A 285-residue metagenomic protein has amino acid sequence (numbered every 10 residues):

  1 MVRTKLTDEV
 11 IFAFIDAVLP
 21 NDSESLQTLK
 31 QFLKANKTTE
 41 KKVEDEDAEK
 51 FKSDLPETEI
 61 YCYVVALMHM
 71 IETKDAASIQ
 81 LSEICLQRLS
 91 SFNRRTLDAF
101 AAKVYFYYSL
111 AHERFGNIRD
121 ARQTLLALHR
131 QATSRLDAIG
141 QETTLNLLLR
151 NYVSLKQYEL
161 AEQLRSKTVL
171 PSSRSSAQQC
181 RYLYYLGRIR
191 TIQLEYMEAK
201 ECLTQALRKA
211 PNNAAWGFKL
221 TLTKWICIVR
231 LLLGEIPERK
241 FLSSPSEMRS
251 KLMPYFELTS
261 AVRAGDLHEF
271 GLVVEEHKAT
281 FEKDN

Functional and structural regions predicted by a protein language model:
M1-R88, R95-Y105: Eukaryote-biased activation of long, low-complexity terminal tails and linkers
K34-K41, D45-D47, E83-R94, L126-S134 (+2 more regions): Amphipathic alpha-helical segments of tetratricopeptide repeats
E57, L97-A99, I139, A177 (+1 more regions): Residue signature of alpha-solenoid helical repeat architecture, marking inter-repeat boundaries and helix-start
T58-E59, Y63-A66, Y105, L125 (+4 more regions): TPR repeat positional signature
Q179-N285: Alpha-helical scaffold segments of alpha-solenoid architecture
